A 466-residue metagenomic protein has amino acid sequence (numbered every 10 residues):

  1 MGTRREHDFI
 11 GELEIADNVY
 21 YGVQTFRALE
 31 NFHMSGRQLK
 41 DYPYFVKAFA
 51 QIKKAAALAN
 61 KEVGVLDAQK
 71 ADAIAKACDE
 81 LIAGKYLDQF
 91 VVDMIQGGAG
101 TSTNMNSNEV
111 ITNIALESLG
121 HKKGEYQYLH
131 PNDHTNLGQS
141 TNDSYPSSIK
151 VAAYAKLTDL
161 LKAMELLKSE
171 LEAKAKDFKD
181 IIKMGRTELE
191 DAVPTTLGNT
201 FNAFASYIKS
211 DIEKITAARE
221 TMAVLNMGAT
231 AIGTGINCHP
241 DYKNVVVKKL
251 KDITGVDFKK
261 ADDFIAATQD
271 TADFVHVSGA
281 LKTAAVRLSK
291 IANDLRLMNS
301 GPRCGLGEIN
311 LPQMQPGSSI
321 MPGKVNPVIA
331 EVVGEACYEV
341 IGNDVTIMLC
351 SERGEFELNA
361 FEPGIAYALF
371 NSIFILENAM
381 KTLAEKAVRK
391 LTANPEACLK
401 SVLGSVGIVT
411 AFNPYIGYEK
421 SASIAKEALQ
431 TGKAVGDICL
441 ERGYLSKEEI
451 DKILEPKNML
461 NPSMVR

Functional and structural regions predicted by a protein language model:
M1-R466: Conserved, well-structured ligand/cofactor-binding cores
